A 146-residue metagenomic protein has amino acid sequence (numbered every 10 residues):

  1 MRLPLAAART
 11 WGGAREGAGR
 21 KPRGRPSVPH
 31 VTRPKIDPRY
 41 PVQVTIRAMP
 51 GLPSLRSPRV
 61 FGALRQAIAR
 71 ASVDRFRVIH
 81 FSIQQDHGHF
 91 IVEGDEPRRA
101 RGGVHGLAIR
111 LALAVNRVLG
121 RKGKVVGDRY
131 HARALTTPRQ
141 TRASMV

Functional and structural regions predicted by a protein language model:
M1-V146: Short catalytic/metal-binding and nucleic-acid-binding patches
